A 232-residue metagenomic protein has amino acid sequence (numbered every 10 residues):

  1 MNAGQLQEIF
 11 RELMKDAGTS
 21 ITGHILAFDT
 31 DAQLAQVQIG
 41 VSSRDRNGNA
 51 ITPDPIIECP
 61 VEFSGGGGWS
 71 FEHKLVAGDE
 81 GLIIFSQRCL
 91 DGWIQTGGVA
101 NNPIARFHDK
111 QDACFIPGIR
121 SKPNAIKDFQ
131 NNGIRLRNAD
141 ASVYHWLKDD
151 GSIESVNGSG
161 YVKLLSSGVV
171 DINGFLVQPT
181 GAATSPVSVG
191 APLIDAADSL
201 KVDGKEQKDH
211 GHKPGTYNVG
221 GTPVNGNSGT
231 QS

Functional and structural regions predicted by a protein language model:
M1-V169, N173-G174: Hydrophobic packing positions characteristic of elongated beta-solenoid/beta-helix-type spike/fiber shafts
V156-S232: Intrinsic-disorder/coil detector with helix-boundary
